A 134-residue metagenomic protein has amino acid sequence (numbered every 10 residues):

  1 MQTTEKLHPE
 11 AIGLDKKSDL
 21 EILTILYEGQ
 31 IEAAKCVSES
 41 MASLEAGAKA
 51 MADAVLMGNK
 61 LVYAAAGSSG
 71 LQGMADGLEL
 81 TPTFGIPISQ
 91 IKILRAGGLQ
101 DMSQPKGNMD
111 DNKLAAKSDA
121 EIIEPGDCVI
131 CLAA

Functional and structural regions predicted by a protein language model:
M1-C36: Cofactor-/ligand-binding subdomain signature composed of acidic, glycine-rich, tryptophan-containing flexible loops
L14-S18, S43, N108-A115: Short secondary-structure boundary/capping elements
E21, A46-A50, A115-S118: Well-ordered alpha-helical segments embedded in enzymatic catalytic cores
C36, L44-E45, L61, A65: Flexible, glycine/charged-enriched surface loops at secondary-structure junctions
V37, T81-A133: Glycine-rich oxoanion-binding loops at beta->alpha junctions
E39-L56: A short, well-structured juxtamembrane/interface segment
N59-S68, P125-A134: A short, small-residue-rich loop immediately preceding and capping a beta-strand
S68, M74-T81: Glycine-rich loop at the start of a catalytic domain that most often binds anionic cofactors/ligands
